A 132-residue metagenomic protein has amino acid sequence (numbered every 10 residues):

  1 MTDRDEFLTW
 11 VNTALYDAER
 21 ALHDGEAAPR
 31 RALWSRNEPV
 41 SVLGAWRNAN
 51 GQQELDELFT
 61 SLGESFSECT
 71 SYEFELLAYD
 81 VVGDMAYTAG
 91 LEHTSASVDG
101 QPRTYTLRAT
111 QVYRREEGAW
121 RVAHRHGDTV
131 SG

Functional and structural regions predicted by a protein language model:
M1-T9, G132: Basic/polar N-terminal segments that are highly enriched at the extreme N-terminus, encompassing both cleavable
E6-T13, A27-V81, Y105: A solvent-exposed, acidic/Ser-Thr-rich amphipathic alpha-helical stretch
A18, R30, S35, V42-G44 (+1 more regions): Short, well-ordered beta-strand segments in beta-rich or mixed alpha/beta enzyme and ligand-binding folds
F59, F74-Y79, L91-T94, R108-R114 (+1 more regions): Hydrophobic/aromatic beta-strand elements that line small-molecule binding cavities or substrate pockets in beta-rich
E68, S95-T104: Short, cysteine-centered beta-strand-loop-beta hairpins and adjacent loop/turn segments enriched in charged/polar
L76, G83-M85, E117: Residue-level signal for tight coil/turn positions that link beta-strands
T104-G132: Short beta-strand edge/turn micro-motifs at domain boundaries
